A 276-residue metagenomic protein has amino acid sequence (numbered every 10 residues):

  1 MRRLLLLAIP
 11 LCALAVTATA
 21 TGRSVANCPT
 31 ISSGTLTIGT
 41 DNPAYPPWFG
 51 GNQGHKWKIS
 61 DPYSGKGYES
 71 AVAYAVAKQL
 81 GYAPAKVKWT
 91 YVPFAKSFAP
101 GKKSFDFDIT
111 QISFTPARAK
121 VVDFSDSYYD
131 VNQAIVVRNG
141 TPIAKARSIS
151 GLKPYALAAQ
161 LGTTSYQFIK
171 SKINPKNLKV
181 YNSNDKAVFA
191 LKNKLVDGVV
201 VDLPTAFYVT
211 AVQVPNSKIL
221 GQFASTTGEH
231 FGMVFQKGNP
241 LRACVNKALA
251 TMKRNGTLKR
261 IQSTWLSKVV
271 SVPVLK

Functional and structural regions predicted by a protein language model:
R23-A26, T164-K179, K218-I219, L249-K276: Ligand-binding clefts/hinges and TM-proximal coupling segments of bilobed small-molecule sensing domains
S24-I109, K120: Extracytoplasmic small-molecule ligand-binding "clamshell" domains of the periplasmic binding protein/Venus flytrap
I38, P43-Y45, Y63-L80, I112-F114 (+3 more regions): Bilobed "Venus flytrap"/periplasmic-binding protein-like clamshell domains and structurally analogous long
S70-A75, Q79, T141, T163 (+1 more regions): Extended ligand-binding regions for polar small-molecule ligands
A85-G151: Acidic, polar ligand-binding/catalytic clefts
V87-A99, I143-A144, K179-N193, E229: Short helix-initiation/N-cap motifs at beta->coil->alpha
A95-K96, T110-V121, K170-S171, K192 (+1 more regions): A ligand-binding cleft/hinge motif common to bilobed small-molecule-binding domains
Y129-V137, P204, T210-A250, K268-K276: Periplasmic-binding protein-like
